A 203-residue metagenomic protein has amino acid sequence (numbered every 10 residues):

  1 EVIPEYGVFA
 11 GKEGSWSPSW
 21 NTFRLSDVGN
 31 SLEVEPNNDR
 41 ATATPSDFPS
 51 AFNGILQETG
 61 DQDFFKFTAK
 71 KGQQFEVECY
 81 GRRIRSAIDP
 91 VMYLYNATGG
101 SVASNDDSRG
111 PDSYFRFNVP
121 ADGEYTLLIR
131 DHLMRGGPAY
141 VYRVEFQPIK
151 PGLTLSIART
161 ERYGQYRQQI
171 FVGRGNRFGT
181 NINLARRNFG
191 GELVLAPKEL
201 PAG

Functional and structural regions predicted by a protein language model:
V2-E13: A short beta-strand micro-motif common to beta-rich folds, especially ectodomain repeats
V2-I3, F48-S50, I55-V141, Q147-L200: Acidic, Ser/Thr/Pro-rich low-complexity intrinsically disordered segments
E13-S19, H132-G137: Short acidic/polar inter-strand loop motif in beta-rich domains
G14-P49, G152: Predominantly extracellular/luminal regions of secreted and cell-surface proteins, especially disulfide-bonded
N21, Y142-R143: Extracellular/periplasmic loop regions
